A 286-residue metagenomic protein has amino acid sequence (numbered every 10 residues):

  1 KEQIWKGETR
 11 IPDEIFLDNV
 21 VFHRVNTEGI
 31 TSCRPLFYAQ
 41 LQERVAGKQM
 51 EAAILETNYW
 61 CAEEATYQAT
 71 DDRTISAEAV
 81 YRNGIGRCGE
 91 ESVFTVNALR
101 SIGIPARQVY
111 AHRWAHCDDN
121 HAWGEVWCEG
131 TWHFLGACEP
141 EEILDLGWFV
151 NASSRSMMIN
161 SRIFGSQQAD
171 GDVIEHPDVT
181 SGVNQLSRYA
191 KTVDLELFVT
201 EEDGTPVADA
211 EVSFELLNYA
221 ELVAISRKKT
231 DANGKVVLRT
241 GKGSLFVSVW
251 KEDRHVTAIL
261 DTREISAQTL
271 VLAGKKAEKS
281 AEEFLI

Functional and structural regions predicted by a protein language model:
K1-K48: Linear, non-domain "peripheral" regions
A39-Y59, E64, Q68-E78, R82-E175 (+1 more regions): Hydrophobic/aromatic-rich core segments of domains that either
R188-A190, L270-L285: Conserved "repeat-terminator" motif of extracellular CCP/Sushi domains
V193-D203, E282-L285: A short, amphipathic beta-strand motif
E202-E221, K242-G243, I286: Short, ordered, surface-exposed loop/turn motifs in non-cytosolic proteins
N218-T240: Short, acidic Ser/Thr/Gly-rich low-complexity loop/linker segments typical of extracellular and cell-surface proteins
G243-R254: A short, solvent-exposed beta-strand micro-motif common in secreted/extracellular proteins
E252-A277: Structured interaction patches on ligand/partner-binding surfaces of diverse proteins
